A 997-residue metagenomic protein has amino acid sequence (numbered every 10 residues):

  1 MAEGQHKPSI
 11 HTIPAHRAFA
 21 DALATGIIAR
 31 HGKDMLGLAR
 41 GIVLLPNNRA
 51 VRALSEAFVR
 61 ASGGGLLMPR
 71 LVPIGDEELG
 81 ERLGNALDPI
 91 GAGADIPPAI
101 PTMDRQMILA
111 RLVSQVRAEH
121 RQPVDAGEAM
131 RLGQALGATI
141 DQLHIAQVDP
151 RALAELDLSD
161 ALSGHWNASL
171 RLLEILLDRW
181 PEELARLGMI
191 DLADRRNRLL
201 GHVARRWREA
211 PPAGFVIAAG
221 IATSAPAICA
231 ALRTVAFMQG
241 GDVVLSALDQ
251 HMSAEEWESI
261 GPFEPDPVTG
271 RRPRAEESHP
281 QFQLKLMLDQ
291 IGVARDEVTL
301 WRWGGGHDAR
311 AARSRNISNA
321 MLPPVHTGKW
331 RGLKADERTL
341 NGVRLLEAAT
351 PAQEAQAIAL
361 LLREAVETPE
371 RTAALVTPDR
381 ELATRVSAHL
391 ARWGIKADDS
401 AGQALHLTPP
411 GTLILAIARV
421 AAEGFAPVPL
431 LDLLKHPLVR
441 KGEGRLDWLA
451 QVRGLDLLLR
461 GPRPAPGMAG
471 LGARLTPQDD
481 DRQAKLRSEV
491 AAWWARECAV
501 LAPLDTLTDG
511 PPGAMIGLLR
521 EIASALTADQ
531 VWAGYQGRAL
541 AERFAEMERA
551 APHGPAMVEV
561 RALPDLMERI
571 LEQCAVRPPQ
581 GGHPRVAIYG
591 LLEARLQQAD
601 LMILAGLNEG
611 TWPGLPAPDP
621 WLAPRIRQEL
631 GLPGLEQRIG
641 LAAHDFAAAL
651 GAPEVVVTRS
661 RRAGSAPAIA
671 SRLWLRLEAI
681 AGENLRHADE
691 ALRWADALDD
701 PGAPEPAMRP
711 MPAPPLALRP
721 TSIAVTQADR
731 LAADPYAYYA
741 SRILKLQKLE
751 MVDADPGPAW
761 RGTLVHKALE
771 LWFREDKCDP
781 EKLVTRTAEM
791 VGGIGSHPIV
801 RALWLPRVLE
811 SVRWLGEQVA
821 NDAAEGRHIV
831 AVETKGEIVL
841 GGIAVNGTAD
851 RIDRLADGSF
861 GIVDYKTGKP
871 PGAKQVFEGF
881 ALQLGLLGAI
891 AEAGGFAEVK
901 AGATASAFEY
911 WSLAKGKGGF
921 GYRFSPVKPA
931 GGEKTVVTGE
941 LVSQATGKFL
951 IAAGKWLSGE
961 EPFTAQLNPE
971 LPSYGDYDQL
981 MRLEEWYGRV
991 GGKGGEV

Functional and structural regions predicted by a protein language model:
M1-C778, M790-I794, P798-R801, W814 (+1 more regions): Polyanion-engaging groove/track-forming segments
V531, S665, P706-V997: RecB-family 4Fe-4S metal-dependent nuclease core
